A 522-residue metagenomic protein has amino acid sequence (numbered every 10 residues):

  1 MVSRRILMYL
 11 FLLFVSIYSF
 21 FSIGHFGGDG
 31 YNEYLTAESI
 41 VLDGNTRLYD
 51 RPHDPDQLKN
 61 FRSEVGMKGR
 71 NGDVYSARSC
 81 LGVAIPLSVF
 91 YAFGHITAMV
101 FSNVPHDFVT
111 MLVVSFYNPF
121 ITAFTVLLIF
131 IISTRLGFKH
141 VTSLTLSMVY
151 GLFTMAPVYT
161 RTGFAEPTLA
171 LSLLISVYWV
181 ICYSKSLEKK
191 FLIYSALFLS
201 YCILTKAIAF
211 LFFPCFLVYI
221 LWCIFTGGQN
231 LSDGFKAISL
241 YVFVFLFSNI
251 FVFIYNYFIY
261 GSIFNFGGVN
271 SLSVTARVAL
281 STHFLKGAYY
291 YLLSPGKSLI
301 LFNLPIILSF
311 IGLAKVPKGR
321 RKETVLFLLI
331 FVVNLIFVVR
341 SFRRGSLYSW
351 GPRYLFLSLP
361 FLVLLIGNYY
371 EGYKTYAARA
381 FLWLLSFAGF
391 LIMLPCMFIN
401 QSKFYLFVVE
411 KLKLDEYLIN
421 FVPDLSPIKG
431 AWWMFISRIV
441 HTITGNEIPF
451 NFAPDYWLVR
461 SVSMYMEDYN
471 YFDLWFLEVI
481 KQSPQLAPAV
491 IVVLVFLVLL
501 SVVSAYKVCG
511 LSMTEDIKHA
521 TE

Functional and structural regions predicted by a protein language model:
R4-Y9, M99-F108, F124-L152, A170-L171 (+1 more regions): Transmembrane-helix signature of polytopic, membrane-embedded enzymes that assemble or transfer cell-envelope glycans
A37, L146-S147, G151, F191-K206 (+2 more regions): Membrane-interface alpha helices of multi-pass inner-membrane proteins
L144, W179-S200, F235-S239: Short hydrophobic alpha-helices at membrane interfaces in multi-pass membrane enzymes
V158-T168, Y257-F258, S298, G351-P352: Short acidic/glycine- and proline-prone juxtamembrane loop motifs at membrane-interface regions of multi-pass membrane
L169-S172, I193-S195, I208-C223, F245-S248 (+2 more regions): Transmembrane-embedded, aromatic-rich helix segments that form part of the hydrophobic channel/pocket engaging
C182-K185, F212-L246, F310-R320, L364: Perimembrane helix-loop-helix junctions
W222, K236-G312, R321, F327-V338 (+2 more regions): Membrane-lumen/periplasm interface segments of specific transmembrane helices in polyprenyl phosphate-linked
L299-L328, V332, L362-Y369, R379-F390 (+1 more regions): Hydrophobic, aromatic-rich transmembrane alpha-helices and their immediate juxtamembrane boundary segments
